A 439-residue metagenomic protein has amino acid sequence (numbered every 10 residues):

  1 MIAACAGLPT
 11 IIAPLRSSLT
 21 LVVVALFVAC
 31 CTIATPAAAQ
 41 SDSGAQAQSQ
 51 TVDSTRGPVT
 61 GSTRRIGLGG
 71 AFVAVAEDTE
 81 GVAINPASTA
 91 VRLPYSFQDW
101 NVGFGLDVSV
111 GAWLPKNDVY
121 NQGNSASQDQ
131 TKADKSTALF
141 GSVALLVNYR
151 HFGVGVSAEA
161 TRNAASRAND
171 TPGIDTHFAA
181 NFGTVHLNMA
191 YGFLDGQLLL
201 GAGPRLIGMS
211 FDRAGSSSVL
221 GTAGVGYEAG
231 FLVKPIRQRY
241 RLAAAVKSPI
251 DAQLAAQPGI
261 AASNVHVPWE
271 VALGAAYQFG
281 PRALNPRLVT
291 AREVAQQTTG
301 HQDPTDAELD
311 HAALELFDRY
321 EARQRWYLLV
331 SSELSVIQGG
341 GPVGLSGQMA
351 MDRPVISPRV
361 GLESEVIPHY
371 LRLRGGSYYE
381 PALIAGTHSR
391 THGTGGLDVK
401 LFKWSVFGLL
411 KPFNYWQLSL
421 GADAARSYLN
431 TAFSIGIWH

Functional and structural regions predicted by a protein language model:
M1, L26-F27, I84: Secretory pathway export signals and precursors
M1-S17: N-terminal secretory signal peptides that target proteins for export/translocation
A3, G7, V22-A25, L373: N-terminal leader/targeting segments
A3, V28-A29, P381: Secreted/extracellular small peptides and ectodomain modules produced from precursors
S18-T32: Bacterial N-terminal signal peptides
A34-P36: N-terminal signal peptide c-region/cleavage motif recognized by signal peptidases
S41-H439: Subset of outer-membrane beta-barrel
